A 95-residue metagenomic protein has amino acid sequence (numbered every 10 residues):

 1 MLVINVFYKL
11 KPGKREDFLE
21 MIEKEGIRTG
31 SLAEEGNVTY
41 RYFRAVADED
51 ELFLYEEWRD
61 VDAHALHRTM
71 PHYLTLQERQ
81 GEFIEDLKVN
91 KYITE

Functional and structural regions predicted by a protein language model:
M1-L2, E95: Absolute protein N-terminus
L2-K9, T39-R68: Short, well-ordered beta-strand segments in beta-rich or mixed alpha/beta enzyme and ligand-binding folds
K9, A33-G36, F83: Short alpha-helical scaffold segments that flank and stabilize functional sites
K14-N37, H72-Q77: Short amphipathic alpha-helical segments
M21, F43, H67-M70, R79: Residue-level signal for well-ordered alpha-helical positions
V38-D50, T75-E95: Glycine-rich beta-strand-turn "strand-cap" elements at beta-sheet edges
